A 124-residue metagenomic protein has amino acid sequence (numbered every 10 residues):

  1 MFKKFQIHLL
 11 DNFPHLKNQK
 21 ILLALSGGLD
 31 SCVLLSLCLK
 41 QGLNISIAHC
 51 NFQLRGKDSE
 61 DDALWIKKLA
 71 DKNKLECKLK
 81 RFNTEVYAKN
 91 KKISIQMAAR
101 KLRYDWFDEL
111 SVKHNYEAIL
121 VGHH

Functional and structural regions predicted by a protein language model:
M1-H124: Core alpha/beta nucleotide-donor-binding catalytic domains of modification enzymes
